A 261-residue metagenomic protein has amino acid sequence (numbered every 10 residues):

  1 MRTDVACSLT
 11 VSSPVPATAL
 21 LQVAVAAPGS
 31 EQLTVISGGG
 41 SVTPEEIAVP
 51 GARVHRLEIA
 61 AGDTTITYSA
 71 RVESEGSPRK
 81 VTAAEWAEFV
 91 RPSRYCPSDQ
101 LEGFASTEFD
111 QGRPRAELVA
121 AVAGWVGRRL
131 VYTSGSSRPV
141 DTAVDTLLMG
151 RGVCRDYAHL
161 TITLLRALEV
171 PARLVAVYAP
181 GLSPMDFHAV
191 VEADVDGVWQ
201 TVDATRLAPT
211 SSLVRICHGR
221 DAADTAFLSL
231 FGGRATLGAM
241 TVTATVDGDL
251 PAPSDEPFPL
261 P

Functional and structural regions predicted by a protein language model:
M1-E75: Intrinsically disordered, low-complexity N-terminal segments that are enriched in acidic
S13, G76, E85-G152, L160 (+2 more regions): Secondary-structure boundary elements
S41-A48, H55-R56, Q100-F109, A208-V214 (+3 more regions): Low-complexity, flexible helical/coil segments
V42, E85, T142, G197 (+1 more regions): Residue-level signal for pocket-adjacent positions within structured domains
E75-G76, Q200: Short, charged/polar, Gly/Pro-enriched secondary-structure boundary elements
R79-K80: Short, His- and charge-rich active-site/binding loops that engage polyanionic ligands
G124, D156-R234, G238: Hydrophobic/aromatic-rich core segments of domains that either
